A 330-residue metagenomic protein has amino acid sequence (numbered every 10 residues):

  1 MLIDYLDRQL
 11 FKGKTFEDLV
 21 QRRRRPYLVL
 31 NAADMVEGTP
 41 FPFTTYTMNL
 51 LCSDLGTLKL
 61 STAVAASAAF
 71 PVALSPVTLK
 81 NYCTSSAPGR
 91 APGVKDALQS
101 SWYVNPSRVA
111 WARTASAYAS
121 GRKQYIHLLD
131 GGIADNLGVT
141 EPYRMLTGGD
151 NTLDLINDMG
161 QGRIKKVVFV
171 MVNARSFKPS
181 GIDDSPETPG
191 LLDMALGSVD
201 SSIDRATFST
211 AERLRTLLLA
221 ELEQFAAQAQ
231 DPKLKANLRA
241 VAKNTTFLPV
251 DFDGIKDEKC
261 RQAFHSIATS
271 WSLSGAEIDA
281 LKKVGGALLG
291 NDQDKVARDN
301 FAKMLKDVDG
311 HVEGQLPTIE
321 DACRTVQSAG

Functional and structural regions predicted by a protein language model:
M1-K14, Q21-M145: Active-site gating loop/helix substructures
E17-V20, D158-M159: A generic local secondary-structure boundary/capping motif
T114-L146, D150-G330: C-terminal helical/tail subdomains of lipid-metabolizing enzymes
